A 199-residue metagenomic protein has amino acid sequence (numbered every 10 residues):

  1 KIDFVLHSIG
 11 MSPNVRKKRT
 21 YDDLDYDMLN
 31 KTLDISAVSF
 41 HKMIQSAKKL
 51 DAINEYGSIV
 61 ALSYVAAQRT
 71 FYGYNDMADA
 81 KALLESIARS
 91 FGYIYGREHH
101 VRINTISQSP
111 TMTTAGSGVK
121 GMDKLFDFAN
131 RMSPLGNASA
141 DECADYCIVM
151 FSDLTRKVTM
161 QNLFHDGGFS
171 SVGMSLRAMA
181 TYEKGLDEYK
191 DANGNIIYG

Functional and structural regions predicted by a protein language model:
K1, N14, D27, L176-G199: Non-catalytic terminal and boundary segments that flank Rossmann-like NAD(P)-dependent oxidoreductase
I2-G10: Conserved hydrophobic beta-strands of the Rossmann-like cofactor-binding core in SDR/related NAD(P)H-dependent
L6, V60, I103-I106, G116 (+2 more regions): Hydrophobic structural elements of the Rossmann-like NAD(P)H-binding subdomain that define the short-chain
G10-E98, S107-T113, G136, F169: Catalytic loop of short-chain dehydrogenase/reductase
K17-Y21, G118-M122, L176-Y182: Short, flexible, mixed-charge acidic loops at enzyme active sites
V38, T105, D123-V158, L163-G167 (+1 more regions): C-terminal helical subdomain
S46, L50, S152-R156, M174: Generic structural signal for alpha-helix termini and adjacent loop/cap motifs
A115-G116, E142, M174: Acidic donor-diphosphate engagement hotspot in glycosyltransferases and nucleotidyltransferases that stabilizes
